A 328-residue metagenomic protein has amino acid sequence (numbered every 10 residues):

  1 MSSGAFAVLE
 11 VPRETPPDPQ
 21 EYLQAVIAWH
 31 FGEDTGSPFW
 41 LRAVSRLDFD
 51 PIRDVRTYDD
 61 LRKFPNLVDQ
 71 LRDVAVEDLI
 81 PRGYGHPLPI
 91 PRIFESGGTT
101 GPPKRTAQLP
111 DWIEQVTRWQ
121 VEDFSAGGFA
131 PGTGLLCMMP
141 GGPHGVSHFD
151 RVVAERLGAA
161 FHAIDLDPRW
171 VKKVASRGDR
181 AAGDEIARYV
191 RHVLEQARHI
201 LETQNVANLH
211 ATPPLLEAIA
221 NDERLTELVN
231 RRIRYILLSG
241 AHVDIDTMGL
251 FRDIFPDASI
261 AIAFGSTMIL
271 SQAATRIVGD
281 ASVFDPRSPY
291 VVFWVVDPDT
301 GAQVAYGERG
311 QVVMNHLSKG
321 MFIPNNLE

Functional and structural regions predicted by a protein language model:
M1-E95, G101-G134, P140-P143, R156: Nucleotide 5′-phosphate-binding alpha/beta core
S2-W29, L157-E328: Active-site glycine/GP-rich loop and adjacent strand/helix microenvironment that borders small-molecule binding pockets
R105-L109, V146-F149, V174-A175: Short, conserved acidic/polar surface loops in the N-terminal third of protein domains
Q108-L109, M139, D165, F264: Glycine-rich, histidine-containing beta strand-loop boundary motifs that form or position
I113, M139-P143, S147, G183-V190: Short capping loops/turns at secondary-structure boundaries
M138-G141, V146-R169: Internal, well-ordered alpha/beta segment that forms a basic, Gly-enriched binding/recognition surface
